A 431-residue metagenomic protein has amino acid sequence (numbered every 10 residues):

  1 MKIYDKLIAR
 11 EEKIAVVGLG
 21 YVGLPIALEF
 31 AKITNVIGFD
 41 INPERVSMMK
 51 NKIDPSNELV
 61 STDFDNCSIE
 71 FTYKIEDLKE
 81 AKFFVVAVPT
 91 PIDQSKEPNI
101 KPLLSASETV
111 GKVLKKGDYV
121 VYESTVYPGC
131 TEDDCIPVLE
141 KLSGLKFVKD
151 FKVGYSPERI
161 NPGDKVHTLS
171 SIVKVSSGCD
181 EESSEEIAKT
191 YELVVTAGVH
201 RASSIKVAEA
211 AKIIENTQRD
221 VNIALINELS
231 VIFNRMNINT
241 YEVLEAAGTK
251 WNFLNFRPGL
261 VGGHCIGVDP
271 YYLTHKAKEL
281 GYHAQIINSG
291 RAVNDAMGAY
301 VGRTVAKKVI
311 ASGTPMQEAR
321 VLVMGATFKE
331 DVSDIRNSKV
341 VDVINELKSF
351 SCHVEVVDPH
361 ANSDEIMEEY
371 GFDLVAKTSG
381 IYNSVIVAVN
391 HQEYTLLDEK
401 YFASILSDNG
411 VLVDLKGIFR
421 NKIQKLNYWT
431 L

Functional and structural regions predicted by a protein language model:
M1-L431: Structural/interface elements that position substrates and couple domains in central-metabolism enzymes
